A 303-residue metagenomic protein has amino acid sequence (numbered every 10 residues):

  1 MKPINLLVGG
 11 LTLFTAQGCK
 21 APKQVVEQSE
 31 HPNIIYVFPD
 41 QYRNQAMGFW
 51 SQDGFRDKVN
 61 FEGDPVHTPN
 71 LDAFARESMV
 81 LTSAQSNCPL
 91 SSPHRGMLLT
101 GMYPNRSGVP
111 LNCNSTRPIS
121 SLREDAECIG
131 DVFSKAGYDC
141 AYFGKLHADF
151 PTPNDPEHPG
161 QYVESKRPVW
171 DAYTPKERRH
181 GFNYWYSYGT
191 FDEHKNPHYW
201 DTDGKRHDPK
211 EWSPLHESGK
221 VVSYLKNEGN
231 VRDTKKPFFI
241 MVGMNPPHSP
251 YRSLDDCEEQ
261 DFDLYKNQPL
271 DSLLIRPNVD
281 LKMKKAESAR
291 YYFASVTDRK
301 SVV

Functional and structural regions predicted by a protein language model:
K2, G10-L11, C19-V303: Formylglycine-dependent sulfatase
